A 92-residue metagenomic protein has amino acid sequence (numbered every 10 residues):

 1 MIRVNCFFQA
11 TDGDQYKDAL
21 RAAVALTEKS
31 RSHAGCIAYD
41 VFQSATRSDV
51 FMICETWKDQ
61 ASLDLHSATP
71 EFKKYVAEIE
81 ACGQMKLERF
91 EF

Functional and structural regions predicted by a protein language model:
M1-F51, T56-A68, K86-F92: Short S/T/G/P-rich N-terminal loop/turn motif that feeds into the first structured element of a domain
Q15, F72-Y75: Hydrophobic side chains within well-formed alpha-helices
E28, E71-F72, A81: Residue-level marker of structural boundaries
